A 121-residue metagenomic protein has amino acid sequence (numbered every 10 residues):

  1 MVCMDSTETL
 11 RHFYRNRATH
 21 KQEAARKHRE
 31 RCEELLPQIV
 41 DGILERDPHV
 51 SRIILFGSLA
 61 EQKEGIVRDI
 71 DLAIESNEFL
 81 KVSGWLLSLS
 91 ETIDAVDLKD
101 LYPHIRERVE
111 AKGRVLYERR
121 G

Functional and structural regions predicted by a protein language model:
M1-R52, A60-I66, E75-G121: Catalytic core of pol beta-like nucleotidyltransferases
